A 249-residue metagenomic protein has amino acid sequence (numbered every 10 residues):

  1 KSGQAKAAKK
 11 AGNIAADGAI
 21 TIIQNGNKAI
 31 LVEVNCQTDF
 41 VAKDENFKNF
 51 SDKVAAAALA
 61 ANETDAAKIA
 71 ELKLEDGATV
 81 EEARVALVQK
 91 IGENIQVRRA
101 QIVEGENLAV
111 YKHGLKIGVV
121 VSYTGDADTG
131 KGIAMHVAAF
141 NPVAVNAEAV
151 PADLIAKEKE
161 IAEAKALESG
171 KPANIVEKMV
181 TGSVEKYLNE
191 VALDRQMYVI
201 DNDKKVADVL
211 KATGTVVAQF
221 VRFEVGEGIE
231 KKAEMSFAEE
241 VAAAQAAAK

Functional and structural regions predicted by a protein language model:
K1-K249: N-terminal assembly/interaction segments in proteins that build large macromolecular machines
